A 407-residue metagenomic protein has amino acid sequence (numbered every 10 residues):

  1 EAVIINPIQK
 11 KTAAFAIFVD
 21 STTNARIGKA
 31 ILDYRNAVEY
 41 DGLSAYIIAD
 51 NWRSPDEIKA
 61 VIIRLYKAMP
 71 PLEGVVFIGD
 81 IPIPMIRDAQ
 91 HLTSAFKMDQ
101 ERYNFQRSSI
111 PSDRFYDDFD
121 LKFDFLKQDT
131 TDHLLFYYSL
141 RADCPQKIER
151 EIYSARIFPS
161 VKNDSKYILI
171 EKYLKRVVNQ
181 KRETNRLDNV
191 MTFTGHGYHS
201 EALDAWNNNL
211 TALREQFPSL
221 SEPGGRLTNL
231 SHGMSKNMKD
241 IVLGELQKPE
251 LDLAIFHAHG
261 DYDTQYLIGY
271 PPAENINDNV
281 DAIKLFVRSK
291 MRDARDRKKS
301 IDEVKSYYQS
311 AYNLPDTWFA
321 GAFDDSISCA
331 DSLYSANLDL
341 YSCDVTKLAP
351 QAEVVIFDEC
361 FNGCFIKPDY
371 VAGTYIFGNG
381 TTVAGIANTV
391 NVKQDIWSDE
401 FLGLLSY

Functional and structural regions predicted by a protein language model:
E1-Y407: Cysteine-dependent hydrolase recognition
